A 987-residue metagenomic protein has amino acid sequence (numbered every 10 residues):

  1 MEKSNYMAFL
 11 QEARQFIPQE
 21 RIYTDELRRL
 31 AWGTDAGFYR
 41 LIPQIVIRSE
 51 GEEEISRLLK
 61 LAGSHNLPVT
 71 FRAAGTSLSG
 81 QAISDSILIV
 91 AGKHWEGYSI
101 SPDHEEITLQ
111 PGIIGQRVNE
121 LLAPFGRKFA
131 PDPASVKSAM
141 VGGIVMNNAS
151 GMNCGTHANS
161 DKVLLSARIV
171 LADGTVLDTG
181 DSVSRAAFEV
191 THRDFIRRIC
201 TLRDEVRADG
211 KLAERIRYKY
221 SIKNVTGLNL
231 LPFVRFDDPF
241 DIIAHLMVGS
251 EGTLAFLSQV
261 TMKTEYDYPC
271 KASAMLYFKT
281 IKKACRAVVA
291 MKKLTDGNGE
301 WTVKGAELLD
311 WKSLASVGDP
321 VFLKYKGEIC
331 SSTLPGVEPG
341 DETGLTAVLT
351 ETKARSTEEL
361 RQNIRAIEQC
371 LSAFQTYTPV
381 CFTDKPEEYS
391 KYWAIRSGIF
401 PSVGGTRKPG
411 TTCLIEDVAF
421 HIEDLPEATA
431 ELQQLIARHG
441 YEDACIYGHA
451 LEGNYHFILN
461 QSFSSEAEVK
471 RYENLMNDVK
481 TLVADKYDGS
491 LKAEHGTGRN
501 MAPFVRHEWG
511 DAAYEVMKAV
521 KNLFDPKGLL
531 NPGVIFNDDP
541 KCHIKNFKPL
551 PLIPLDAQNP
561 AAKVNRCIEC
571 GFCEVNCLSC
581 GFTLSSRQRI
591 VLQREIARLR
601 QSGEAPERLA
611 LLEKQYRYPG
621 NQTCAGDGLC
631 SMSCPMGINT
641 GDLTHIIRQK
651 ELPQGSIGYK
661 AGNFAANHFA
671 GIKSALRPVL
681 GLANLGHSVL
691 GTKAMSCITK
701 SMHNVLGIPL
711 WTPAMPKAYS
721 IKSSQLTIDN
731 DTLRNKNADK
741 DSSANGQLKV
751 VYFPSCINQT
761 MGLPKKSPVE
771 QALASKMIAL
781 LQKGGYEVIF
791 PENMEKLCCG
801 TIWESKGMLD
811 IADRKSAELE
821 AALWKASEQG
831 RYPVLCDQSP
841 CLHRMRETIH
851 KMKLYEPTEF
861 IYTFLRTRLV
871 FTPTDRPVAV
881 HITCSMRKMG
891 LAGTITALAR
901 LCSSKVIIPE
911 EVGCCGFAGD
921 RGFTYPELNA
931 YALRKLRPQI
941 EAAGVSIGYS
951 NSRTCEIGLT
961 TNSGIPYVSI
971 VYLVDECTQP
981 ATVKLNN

Functional and structural regions predicted by a protein language model:
M1-G63, A74-E105, A134, H157 (+6 more regions): N-terminal flexible segment immediately upstream of the FAD-binding catalytic core in FAD-dependent oxidoreductases
A13, G37-V69, I87-P133, A149-T201 (+2 more regions): N-terminal glycine-rich flavin-associated loop
I144-F236, F240-G318, E342-L349, C580-A605 (+1 more regions): Mobile "lid/hinge" segments at catalytic clefts and subdomain interfaces of large enzymes
V260, E265-D267, N298-P409, A444 (+4 more regions): Terminal amphipathic helices with adjacent charged low-complexity linkers/tails
D525, L555, G641-N987: Iron-sulfur cluster-binding electron-transfer modules in prokaryotic oxidoreductases
L529-V534, F572-I596, T623-K650, R844 (+1 more regions): Iron-sulfur cluster-binding cysteine motifs and their immediate structural context in ferredoxin-like electron-transfer
F536, I544-F547, C580-Y616, G637-F664 (+1 more regions): Non-heme iron-sulfur electron-transfer modules
F547-E569, G603-G626, H881: Ferredoxin-like iron-sulfur electron-transfer modules
